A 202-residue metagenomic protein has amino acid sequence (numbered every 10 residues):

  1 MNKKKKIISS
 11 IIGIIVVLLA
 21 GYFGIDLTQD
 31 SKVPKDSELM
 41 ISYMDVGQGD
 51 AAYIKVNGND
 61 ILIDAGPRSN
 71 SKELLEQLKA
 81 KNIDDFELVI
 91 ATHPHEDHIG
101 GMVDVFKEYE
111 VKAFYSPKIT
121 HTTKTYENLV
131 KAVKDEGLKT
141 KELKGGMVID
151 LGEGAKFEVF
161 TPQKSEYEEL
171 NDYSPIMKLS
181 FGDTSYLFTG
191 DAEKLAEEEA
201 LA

Functional and structural regions predicted by a protein language model:
N2-A202: Non-globular, low-confidence helical/coil segments that flank catalytic cores
